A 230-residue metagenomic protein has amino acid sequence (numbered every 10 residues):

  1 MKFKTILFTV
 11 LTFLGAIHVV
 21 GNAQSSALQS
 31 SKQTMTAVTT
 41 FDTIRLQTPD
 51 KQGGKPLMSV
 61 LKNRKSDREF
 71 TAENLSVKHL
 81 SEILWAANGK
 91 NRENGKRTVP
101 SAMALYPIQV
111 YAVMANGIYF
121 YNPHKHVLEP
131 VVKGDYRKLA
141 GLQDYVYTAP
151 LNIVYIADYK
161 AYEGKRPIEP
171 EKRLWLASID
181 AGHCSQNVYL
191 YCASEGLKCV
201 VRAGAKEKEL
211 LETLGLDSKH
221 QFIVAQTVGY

Functional and structural regions predicted by a protein language model:
M1-Q29: Bacterial Sec-dependent N-terminal signal peptides
Q24-A149: N-terminal amphipathic, basic helical "cap/leader" segment at the start of enzyme domains
R64, I83, V110, L151-G164 (+1 more regions): Small-aliphatic-rich amphipathic alpha-helix that forms the alpha element of a beta-alpha
A86, A203, G229: Conserved residues at the C-terminal ends of beta-strands
G215-Y230: A glycine-rich helix N-cap at a beta->alpha junction
